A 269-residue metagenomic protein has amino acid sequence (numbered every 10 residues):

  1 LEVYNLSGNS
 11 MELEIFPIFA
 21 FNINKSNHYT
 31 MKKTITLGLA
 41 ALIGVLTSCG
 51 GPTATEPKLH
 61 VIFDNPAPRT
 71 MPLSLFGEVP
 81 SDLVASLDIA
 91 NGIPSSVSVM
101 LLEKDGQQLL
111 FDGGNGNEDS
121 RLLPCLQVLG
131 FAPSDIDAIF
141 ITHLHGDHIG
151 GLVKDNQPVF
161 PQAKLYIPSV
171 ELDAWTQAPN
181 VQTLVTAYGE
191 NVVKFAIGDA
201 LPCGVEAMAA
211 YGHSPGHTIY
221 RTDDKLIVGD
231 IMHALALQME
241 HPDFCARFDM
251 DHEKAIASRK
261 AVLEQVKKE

Functional and structural regions predicted by a protein language model:
G8-T30: Short, Lys/Arg-enriched N-terminal segments with co-localized hydrophobic residues within the first ~10-30 amino acids
K32-G38: Sec-dependent signal peptide recognition, specifically the positively charged N-region followed immediately by
G38-V45: Bacterial N-terminal signal peptides
C49-D105: Zn-dependent metallo-beta-lactamase
F111-G113, D137-D147, Y166-P168, A209-G212 (+3 more regions): Active-site neighborhood of phospho(di)ester-bond hydrolases with catalytic His/Asp-centered motifs
G114-E190: Active-site HxH/HxHxD metal-binding segment of metal-dependent hydrolases
P161-A209, S214, K254-K267: Metallo-beta-lactamase
G198-D199, E206-A209, P215-E269: Metallo-beta-lactamase
